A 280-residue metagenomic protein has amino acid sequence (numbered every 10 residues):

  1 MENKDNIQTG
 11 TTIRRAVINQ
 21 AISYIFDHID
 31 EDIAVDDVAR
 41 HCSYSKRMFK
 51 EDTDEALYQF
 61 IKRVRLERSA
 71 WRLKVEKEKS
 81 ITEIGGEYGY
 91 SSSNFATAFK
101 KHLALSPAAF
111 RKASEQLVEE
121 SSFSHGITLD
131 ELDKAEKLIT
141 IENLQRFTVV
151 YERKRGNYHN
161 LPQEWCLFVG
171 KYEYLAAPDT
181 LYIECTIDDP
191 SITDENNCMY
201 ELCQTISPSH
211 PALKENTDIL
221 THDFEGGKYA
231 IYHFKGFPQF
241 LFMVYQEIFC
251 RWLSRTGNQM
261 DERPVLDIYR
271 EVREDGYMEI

Functional and structural regions predicted by a protein language model:
M1-T11, D36, R40, E51-T53: N-terminal intrinsically disordered/low-complexity leader segments
Q8-I33, K62-K79: A short, Lys/Arg-enriched amphipathic alpha-helix from helix-turn-helix/homeodomain DNA-binding modules
T9-G10, H41, Y58, H233: Pocket-edge positions in alpha/beta enzyme catalytic cores
A21, A39-C42, S69, G85: Small-residue (primarily alanine) positions within well-ordered alpha-helices, especially packing/interaction faces
S23, R47-E51, A56-Q59, R63 (+4 more regions): A solvent-exposed interaction/effector surface
A34-R47, G89-Y90: Helix-turn-helix
